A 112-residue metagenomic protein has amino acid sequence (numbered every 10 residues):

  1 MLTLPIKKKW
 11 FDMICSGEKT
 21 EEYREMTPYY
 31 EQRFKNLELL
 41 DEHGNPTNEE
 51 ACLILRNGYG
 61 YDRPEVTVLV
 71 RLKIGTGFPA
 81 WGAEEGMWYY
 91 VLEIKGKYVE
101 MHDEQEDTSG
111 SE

Functional and structural regions predicted by a protein language model:
L4-E112: Structured alpha/beta reader/binder surfaces that contact nucleic acids or chromatin modification marks
